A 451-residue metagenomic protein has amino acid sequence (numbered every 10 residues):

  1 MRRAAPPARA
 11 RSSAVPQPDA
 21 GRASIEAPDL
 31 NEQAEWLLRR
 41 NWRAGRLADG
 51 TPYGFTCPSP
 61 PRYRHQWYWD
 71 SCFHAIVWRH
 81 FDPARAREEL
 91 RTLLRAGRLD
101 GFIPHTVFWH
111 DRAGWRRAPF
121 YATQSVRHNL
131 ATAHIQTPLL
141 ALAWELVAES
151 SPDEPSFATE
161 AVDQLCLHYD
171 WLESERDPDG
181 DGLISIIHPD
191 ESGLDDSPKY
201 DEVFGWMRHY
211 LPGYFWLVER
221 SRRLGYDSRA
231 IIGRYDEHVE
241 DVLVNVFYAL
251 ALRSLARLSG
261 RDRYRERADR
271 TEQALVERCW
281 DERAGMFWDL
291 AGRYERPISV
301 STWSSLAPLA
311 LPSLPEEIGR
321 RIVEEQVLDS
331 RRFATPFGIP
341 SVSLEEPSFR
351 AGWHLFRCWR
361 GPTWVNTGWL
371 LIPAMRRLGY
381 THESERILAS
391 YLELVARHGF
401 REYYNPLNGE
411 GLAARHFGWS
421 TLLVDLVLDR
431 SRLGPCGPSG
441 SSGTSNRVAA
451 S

Functional and structural regions predicted by a protein language model:
M1-R11: Compositionally biased, low-complexity flexible segments
P16-Q66, L90-L130, D181-V239, E272-T363 (+3 more regions): Extended glycan-interaction surfaces of carbohydrate-active proteins
W36-L37, T92-L99, L146, Q164-P178 (+5 more regions): Alpha-helical scaffold segments in carbohydrate-active enzymes
H65-F73, F81, A131-L139, E160 (+5 more regions): Aromatic- and histidine-enriched alpha-helix N-cap/loop-to-helix transition segments that scaffold the rims
D70-G101, S304-P315, G368-T381, L388-Y391: Alpha-helical support elements that line or immediately flank enzyme active sites and cofactor-binding pockets
I76-R79, A141-S150, L250-G260, A310-S313 (+2 more regions): Short glycine/serine- and small hydrophobic-enriched flexible loop segments
Q136-E191: Internal, well-ordered domain-core segments that constitute the primary functional module of diverse proteins
E237-S259, Y264-R267, T271-A274, S313 (+1 more regions): Long, repeat-rich segments with strong aromatic
